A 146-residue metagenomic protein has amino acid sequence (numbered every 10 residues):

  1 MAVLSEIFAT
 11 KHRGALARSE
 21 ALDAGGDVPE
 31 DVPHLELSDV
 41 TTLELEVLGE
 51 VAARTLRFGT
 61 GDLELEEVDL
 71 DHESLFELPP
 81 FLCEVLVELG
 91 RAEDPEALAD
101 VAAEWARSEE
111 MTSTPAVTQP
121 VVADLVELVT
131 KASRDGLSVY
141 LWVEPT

Functional and structural regions predicted by a protein language model:
M1-E127, K131-D135, P145-T146: Acidic (Asp/Glu-rich) sequence patches and key acidic residues that form negatively charged surfaces used
S138: Short terminal or interdomain "cap/linker" segment that borders an active site or interface and mediates
